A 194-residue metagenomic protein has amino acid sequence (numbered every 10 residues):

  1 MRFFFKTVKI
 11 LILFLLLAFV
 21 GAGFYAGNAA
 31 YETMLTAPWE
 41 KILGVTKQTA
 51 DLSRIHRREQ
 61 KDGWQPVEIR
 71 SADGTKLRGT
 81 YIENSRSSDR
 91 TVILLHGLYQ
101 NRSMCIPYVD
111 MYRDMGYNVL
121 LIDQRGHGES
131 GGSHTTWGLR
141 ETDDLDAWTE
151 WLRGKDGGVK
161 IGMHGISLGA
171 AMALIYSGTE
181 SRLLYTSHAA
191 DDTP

Functional and structural regions predicted by a protein language model:
F14, A18-I69: An N-terminal hydrophobic leader/cap segment in hydrolases
D89-H96: Short beta-strand element of the alpha/beta-hydrolase
L98-M111: The serine-hydrolase catalytic nucleophile loop
Y112-G131: Conserved alpha/beta-hydrolase
T136-D156: Alpha/beta-hydrolase active-site loop
D156-S167: Alpha/beta-hydrolase fold nucleophile elbow
A170-S181: Short glycine-enriched nucleophile-adjacent loop and the immediately C-terminal alpha-helix near the catalytic center
Y185-D192: Conserved small/polar residues in nucleotide/adenosyl-binding loops
